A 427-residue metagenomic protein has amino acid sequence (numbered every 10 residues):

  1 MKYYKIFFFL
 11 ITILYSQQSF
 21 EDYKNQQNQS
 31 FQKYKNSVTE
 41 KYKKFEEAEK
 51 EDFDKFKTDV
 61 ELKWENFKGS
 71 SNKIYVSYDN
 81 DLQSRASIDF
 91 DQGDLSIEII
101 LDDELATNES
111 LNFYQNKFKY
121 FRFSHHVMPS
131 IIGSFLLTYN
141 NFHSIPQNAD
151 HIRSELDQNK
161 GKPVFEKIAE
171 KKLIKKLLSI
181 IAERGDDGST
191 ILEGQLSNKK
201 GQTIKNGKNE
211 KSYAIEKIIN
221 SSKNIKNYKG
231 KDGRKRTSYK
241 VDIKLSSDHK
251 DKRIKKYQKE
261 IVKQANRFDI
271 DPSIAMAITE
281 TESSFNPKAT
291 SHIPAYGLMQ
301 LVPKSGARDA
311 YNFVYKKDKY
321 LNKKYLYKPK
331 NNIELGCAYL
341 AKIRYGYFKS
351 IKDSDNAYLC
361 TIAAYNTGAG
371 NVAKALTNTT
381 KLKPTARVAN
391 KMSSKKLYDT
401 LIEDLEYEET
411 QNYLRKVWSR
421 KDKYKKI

Functional and structural regions predicted by a protein language model:
K2-F9: Sec-dependent signal peptide recognition, specifically the positively charged N-region followed immediately by
F9-S16: Hydrophobic h-region of N-terminal signal peptides that target proteins for export in Gram-negative bacteria
S16-E280, Y345, S350-S354, N378-I427: Cell-wall glycan-active module
V262, D269-T290, L301-V302, G336-C337 (+2 more regions): Short, functionally critical alpha-helical segments immediately adjacent to catalytic or ligand/cofactor-binding
K288-S291, Y311, K374-N378: Short, solvent-exposed loop/turn and secondary-structure capping segments
H292-K319, E334-K342, A389-M392, V417: Substrate-binding/active-site groove segments that recognize and process beta-1,4-linked N-acetyl-hexosamine
L321-N331: A short, structured beta-strand-centered segment in the mid-to-C-terminal lobe of catalytic cores from group-transfer
N332-K381: Catalytic and binding regions of secreted/periplasmic enzymes and modules that target cell-wall glycans
